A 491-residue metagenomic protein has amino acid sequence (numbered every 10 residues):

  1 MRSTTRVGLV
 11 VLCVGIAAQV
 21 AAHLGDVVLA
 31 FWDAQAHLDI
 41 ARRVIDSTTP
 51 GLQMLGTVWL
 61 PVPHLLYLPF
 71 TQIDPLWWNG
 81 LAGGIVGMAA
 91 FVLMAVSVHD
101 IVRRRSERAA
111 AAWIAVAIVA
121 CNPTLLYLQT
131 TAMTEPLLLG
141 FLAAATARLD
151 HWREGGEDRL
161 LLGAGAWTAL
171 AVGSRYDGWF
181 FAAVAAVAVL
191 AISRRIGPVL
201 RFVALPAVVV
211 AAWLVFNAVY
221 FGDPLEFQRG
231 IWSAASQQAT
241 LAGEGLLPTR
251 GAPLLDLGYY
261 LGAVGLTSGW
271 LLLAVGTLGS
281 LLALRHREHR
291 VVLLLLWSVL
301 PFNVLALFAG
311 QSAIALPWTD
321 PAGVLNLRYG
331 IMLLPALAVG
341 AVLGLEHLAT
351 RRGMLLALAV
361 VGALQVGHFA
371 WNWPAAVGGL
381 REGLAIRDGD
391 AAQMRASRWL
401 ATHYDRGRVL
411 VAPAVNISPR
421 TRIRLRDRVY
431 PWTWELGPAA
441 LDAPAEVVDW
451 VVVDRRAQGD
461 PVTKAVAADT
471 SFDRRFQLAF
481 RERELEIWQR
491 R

Functional and structural regions predicted by a protein language model:
R6-L12, A110, I114, A166 (+4 more regions): Signature aromatic-anchored transmembrane alpha helix within multi-pass, membrane-resident enzymes that catalyze glycan
D39-I40, L55-L76, A89: Short hydrophobic/aromatic helix or loop-helix immediately within or flanking a transmembrane segment in polytopic
W59, T124-L137: Short acidic/glycine- and proline-prone juxtamembrane loop motifs at membrane-interface regions of multi-pass membrane
I85-S106, A144, L281: Transmembrane-helix motifs of polytopic, lipid-linked glycan transferases
H151-G155, L161, F181-V210, V215 (+1 more regions): Perimembrane helix-loop-helix junctions
L190, Y259-N303, G340-A341, L358-A359: Hydrophobic, aromatic-rich transmembrane alpha-helices and their immediate juxtamembrane boundary segments
V199-G276, V299-N303: Membrane-lumen/periplasm interface segments of specific transmembrane helices in polyprenyl phosphate-linked
V361-N416: Membrane-embedded, lumen/periplasm-facing catalytic core of multi-pass transferases that use lipid-linked donors
